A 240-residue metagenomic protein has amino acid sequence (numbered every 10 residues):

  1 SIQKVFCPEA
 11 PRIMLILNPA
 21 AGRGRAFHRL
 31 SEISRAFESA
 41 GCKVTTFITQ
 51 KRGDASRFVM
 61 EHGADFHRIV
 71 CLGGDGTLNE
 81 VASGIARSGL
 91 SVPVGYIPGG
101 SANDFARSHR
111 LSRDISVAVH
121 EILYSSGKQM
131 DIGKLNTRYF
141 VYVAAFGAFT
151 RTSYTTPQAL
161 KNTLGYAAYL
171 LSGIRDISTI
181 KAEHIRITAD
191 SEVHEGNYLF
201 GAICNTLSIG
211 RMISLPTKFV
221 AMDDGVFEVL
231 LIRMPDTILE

Functional and structural regions predicted by a protein language model:
S1-L72, N79: ATP/NTP phosphate-donor binding region
L17, A40, T49, R87-I203: Catalytic core of DAGKc-family lipid kinases
F27-R29, A82-I85, R107-H109, S214-L215: Short amphipathic alpha-helical segments
L30-I33, A86-R87, P157-Q158, T217-V220: Short, solvent-exposed amphipathic alpha-helical segments in soluble enzyme and RNA/protein-processing domains
V44, Y124-S125, G173-I185, D223-E240: Catalytic phosphate-donor-binding core of small-molecule kinases
D54-R57, E80-V81, D104-F105, R151: Phosphate- and divalent-cation-binding pockets in alpha/beta enzyme and binding domains that engage nucleotide-derived
T77-G89: Short Gly/Thr/Asp-enriched flexible loops that form oxyanion-binding sites at enzyme active sites
D190, N197-E240: Internal anion-binding site segments
